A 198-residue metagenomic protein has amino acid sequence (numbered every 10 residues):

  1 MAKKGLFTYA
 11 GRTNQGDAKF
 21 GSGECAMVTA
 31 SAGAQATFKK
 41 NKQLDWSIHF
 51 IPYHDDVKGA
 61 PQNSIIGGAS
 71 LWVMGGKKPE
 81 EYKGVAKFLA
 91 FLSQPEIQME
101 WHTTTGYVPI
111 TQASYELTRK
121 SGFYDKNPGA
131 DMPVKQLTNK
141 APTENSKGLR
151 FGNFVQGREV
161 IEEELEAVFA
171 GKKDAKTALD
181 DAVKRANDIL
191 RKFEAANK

Functional and structural regions predicted by a protein language model:
M1-N41, K83, A178: Extracytoplasmic ligand-binding clamshell segments of periplasmic binding protein
M1-T8, K39-V108, A141-S146, K173: Extracytoplasmic/periplasmic substrate-recognition and gating elements
N14, P79, K83, F151-V155 (+2 more regions): Soluble non-cytosolic domains of exported or imported proteins
K19, D55, T143, K184-I189: A short structural micro-motif
M27-T29, I97-E100, N187-F193: Secretory-pathway/luminal and periplasmic proteins that interact with or process carbohydrate-rich
T103-E163, A167, N197-K198: Long, aromatic- and glycine/proline-rich binding clefts that accommodate carbohydrate-like moieties
A167-D180: Short, charged, surface-exposed loops that flank catalytic or proteolytic processing sites
T177-D180, K184-K198: Short, low-complexity disordered leader/linker segments with a strong preference for bacterial N-terminal type II
